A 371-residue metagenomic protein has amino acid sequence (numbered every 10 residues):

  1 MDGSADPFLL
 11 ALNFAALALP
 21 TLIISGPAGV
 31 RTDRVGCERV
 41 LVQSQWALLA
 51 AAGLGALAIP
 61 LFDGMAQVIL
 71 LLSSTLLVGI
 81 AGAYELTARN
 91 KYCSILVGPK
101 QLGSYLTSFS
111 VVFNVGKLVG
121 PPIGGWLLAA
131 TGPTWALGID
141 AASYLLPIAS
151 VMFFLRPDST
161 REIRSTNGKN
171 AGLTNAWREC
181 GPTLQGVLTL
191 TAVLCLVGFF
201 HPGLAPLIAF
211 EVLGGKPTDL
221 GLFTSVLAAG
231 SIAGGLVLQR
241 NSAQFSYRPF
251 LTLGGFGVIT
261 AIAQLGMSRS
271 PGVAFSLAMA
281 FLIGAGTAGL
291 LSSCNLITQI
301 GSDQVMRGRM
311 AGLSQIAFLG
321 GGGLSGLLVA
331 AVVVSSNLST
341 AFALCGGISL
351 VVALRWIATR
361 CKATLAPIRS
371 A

Functional and structural regions predicted by a protein language model:
S4-A11, T107, P217-T224, G312: Small-residue hotspots at the loop-to-helix junctions and early N-terminal turns of transmembrane alpha-helices
F14-T32, C37-L48, L70-A129, L194-P202 (+3 more regions): Substrate-agnostic recognition of the 12-TM MFS/MFS-like secondary transporter fold
V40-A56, A141, F250-L265, A343-G347: Structural signature of the two symmetry-related core transmembrane helices
L57-S74, G266-M279: Helix-loop junctions at membrane interfaces in 12-TM secondary transporters
M65-G79, S104-E162, S225-V226, L328-V329 (+1 more regions): Hydrophobic alpha-helical transmembrane segments
T131-G138, N175-V237, S339: A single, central transmembrane helix in multi-pass transporters
M152-N175, L365-S370: Flexible cytoplasmic inter-helical loops of multi-pass small-molecule transporters
P249-C294: C-terminal transmembrane helical hairpin of 12-TM major facilitator-type secondary transporters
